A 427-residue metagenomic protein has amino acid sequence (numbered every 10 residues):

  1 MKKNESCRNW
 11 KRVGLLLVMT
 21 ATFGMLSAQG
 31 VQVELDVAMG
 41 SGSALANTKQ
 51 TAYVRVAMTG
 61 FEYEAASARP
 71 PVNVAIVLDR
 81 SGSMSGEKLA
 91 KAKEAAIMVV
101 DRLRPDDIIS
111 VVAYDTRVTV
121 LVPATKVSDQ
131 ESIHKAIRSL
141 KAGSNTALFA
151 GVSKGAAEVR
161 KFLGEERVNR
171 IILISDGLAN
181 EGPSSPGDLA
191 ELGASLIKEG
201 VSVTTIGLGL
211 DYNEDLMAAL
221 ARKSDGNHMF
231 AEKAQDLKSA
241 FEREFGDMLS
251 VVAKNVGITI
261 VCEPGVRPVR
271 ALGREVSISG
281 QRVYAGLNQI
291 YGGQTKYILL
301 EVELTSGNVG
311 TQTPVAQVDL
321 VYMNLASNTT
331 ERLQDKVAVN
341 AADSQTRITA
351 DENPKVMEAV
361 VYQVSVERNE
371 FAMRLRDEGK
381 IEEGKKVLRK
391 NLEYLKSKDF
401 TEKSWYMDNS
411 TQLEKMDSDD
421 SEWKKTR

Functional and structural regions predicted by a protein language model:
K2-L15: Bacterial N-terminal signal peptides that target proteins for export
V13-G24: Bacterial N-terminal signal peptides
Q29-N255, L304-G310, E393-K403: Exposed acidic/Ser/Thr-rich ligand/metal-binding surfaces
T119-V122, E263-A271, L325-T329: Short aromatic-acidic-glycine turn motif
A271-T295: Extracellular adhesion/glycan-binding regions together with long Ser/Thr- and acidic-residue-rich low-complexity tracts
G293-T305: A conserved active-site cap/scaffold subdomain adjacent to cofactor or substrate pockets
L304-R427: Long, acidic serine/threonine- and proline-rich intrinsically disordered regions
